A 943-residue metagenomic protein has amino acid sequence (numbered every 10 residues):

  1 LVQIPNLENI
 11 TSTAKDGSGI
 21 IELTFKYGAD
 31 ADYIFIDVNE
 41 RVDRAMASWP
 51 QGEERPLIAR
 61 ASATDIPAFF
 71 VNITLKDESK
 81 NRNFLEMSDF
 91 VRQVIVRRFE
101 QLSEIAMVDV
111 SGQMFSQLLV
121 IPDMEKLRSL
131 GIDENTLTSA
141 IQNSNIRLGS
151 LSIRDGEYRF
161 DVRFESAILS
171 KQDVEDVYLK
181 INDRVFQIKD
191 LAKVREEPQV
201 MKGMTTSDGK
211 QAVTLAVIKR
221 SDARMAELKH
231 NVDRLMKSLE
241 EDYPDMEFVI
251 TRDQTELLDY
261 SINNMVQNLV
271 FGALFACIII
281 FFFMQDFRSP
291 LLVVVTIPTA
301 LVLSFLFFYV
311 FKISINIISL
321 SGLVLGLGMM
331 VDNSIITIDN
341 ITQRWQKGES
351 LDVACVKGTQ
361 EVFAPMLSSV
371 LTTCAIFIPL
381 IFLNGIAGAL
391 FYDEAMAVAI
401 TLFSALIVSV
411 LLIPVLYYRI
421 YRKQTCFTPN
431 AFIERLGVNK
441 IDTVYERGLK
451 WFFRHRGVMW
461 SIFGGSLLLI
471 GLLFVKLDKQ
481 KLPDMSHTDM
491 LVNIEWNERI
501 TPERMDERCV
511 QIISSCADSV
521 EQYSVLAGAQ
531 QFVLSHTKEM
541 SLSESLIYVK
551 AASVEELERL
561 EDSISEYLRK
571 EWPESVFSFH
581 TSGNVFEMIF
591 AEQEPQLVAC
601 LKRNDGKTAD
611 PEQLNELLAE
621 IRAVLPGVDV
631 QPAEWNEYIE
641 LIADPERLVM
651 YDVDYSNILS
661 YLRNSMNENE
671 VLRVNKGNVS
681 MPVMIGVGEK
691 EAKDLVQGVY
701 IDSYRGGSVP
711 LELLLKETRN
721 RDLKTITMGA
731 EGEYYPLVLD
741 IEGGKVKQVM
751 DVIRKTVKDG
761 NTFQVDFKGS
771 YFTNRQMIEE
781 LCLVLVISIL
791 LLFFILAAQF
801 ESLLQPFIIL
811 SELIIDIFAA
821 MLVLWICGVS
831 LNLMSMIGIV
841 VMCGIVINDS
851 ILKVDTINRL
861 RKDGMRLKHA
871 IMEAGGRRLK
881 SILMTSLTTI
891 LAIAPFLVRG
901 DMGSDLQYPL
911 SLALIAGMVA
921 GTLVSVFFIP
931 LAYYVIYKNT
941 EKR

Functional and structural regions predicted by a protein language model:
L1-A273, I315, A389, L723-L739: Membrane-proximal extracytoplasmic
V2-S62, E125-I146, A167, R504-Q593 (+2 more regions): Solvent-exposed, membrane-proximal periplasmic/extracellular interface segments of envelope transport and secretion
R44-G52, Y309, I381-A389, G464-I500 (+2 more regions): Transmembrane helices with small-residue packing motifs
D242, L258, I262-Q267, F283-Q285 (+6 more regions): Cytosolic juxtamembrane regions of multi-pass inner-membrane proteins
Q254, E571-R943: C-terminal transmembrane helical bundles of large multi-pass transporters and their helix-start/helix-kink determinants
L257-C277, D286, P290-T299, M329 (+10 more regions): Pore- and gate-forming transmembrane helices of large, multi-pass membrane proteins
L327-I341, V362-F382, A389-A431, I547 (+4 more regions): Transmembrane alpha-helices and their membrane-interface boundaries in multi-pass membrane transporters and channels
V362, N430-P483, A599, G876: Signature of alpha-helical transmembrane segments and their immediate interfacial
